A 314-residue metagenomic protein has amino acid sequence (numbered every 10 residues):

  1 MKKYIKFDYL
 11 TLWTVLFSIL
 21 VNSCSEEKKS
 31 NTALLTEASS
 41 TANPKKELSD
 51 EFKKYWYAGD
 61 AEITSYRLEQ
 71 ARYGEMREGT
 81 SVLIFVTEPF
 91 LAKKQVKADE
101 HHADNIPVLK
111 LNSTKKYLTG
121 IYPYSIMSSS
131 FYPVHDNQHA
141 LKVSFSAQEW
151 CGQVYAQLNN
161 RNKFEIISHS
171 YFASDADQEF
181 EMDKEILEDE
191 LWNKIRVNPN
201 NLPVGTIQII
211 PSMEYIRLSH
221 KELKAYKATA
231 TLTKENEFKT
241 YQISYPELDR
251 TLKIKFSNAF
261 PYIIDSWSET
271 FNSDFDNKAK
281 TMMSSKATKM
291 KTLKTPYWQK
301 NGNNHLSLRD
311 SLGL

Functional and structural regions predicted by a protein language model:
K2-L12: Bacterial N-terminal signal peptides that target proteins for export
I5-K6, S49, E185, K291: Intrinsically disordered, low-complexity regions enriched in Ser/Pro/Gly/Gln/His and often acidic
V21-S23: C-terminal motif of bacterial Sec signal peptides marking the signal peptidase cleavage site
S25-E27: Bacterial signal peptide processing site
S30-N162, L202-L314: Acidic, serine/threonine-rich low-complexity disordered tracts
L158-V204: Surface-exposed beta-loop interaction hotspot
